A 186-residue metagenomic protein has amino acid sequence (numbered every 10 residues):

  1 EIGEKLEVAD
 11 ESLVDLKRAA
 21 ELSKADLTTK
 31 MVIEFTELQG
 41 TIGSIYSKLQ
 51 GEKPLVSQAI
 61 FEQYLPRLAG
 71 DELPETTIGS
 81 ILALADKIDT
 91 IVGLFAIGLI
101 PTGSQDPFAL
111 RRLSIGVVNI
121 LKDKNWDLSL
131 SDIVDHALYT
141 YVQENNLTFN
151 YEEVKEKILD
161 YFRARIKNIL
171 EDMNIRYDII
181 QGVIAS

Functional and structural regions predicted by a protein language model:
E1-S186: Amphipathic alpha-helical "coupling" segments that flank catalytic cores
